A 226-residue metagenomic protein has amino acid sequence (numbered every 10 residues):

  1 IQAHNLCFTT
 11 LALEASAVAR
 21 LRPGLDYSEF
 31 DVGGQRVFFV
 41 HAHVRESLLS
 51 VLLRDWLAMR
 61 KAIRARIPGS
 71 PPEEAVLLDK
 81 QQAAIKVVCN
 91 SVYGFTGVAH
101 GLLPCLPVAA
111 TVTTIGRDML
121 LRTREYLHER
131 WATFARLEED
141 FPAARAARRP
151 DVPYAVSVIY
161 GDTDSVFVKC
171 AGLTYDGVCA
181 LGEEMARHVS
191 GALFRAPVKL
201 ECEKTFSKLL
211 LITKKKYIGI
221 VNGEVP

Functional and structural regions predicted by a protein language model:
I1-P226: Conserved acidic
